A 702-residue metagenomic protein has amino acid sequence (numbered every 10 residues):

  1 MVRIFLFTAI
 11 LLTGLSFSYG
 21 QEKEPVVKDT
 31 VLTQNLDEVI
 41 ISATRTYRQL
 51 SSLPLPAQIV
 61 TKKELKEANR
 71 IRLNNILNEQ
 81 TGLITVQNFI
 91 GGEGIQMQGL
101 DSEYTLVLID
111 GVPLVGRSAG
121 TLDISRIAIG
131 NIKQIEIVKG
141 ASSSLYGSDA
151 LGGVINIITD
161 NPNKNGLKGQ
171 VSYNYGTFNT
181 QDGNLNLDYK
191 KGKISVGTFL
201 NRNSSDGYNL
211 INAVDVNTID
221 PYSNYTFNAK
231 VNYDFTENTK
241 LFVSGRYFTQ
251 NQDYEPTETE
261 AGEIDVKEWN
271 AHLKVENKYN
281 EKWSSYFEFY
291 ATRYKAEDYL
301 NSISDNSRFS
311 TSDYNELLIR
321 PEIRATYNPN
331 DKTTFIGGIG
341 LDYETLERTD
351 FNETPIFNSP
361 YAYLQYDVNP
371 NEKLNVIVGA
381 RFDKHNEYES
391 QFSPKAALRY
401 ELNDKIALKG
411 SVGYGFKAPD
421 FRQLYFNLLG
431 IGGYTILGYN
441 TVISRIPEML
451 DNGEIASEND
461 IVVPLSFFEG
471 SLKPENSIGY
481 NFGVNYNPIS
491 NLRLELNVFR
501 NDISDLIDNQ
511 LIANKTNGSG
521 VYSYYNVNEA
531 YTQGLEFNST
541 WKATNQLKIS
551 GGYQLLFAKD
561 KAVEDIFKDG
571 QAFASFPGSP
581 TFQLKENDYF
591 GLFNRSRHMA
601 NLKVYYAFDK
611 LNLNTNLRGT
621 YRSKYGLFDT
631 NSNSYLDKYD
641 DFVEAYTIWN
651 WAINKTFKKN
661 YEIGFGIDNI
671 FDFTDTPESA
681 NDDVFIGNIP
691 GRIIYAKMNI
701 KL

Functional and structural regions predicted by a protein language model:
F7, D188, N232-D234, G413 (+2 more regions): Conserved C-terminal beta-signal and adjacent last beta-strands/turns of outer-membrane beta-barrel proteins
E22-K66, S102: Short, acidic, small-residue-rich periplasmic hinge/interaction motif at the N-terminus of Gram-negative outer-membrane
N74-P113, K133: Extracytoplasmic beta-strand/coil segments of soluble accessory domains associated with Gram-negative outer-membrane
V112-K139: Short acidic/polar hinge/loop motifs at secondary-structure boundaries that mediate gating or recognition
N156, N163-G166, N174, N186-V266: Periplasmic-side early beta-strands and strand-to-turn transitions of outer-membrane beta-barrels
N228, N232-Q250, D265-E389, E401-N403 (+3 more regions): Face-selective signature of the C-terminal outer-membrane beta-barrel domain
N228-K230, S312-R324, Y363, F467-K473 (+6 more regions): Outer membrane beta-barrel strand-and-loop segments of large Gram-negative receptors, especially TonB-dependent
N371, E495-I503, S519-T630, F671: Gram-negative outer-membrane beta-barrel transporters
